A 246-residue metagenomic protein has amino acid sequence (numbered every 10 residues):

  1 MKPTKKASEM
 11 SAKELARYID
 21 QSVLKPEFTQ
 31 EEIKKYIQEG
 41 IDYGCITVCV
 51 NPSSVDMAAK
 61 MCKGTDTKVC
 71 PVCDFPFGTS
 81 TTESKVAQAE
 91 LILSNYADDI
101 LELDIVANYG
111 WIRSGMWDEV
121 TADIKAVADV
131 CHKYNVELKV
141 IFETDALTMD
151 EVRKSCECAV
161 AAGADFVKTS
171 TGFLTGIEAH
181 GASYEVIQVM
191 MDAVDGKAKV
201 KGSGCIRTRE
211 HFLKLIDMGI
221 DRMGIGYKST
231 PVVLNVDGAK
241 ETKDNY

Functional and structural regions predicted by a protein language model:
M1-K35, Q188-K199, R207-Y246: Alpha/beta catalytic cores of nucleotide-metabolism and tRNA/nucleoside-modifying enzymes
L15-V23, V48-V50, T67-D74, L101-I105 (+4 more regions): Hydrophobic faces of well-ordered beta-strands that scaffold small-molecule active sites in alpha/beta enzyme cores
Q30, K34, T82-V86, W117-T121 (+3 more regions): Non-membrane alpha-helical structural segments and their capping/turn regions in soluble enzymes
Y36-C45, V136-L138, V167, A193-A198: Short, surface-exposed connector motifs at secondary-structure boundaries
D42-E102: Active-site cofactor/substrate anionic-group-binding motifs, chiefly glycine- and Lys/Arg-rich phosphate-binding loops
P52, D56-F77, W117-K139, T144-A146 (+4 more regions): Alpha-helix-loop-beta-strand connector modules within alpha/beta enzyme cores
A59, S80-N95, L147-C158, Q188 (+3 more regions): Catalytic cores of alpha/beta
P71, F75-P76, N95-R113, A161-A179 (+2 more regions): Glycine-rich phosphate-binding active-site loops on the catalytic face of alpha/beta enzymes
